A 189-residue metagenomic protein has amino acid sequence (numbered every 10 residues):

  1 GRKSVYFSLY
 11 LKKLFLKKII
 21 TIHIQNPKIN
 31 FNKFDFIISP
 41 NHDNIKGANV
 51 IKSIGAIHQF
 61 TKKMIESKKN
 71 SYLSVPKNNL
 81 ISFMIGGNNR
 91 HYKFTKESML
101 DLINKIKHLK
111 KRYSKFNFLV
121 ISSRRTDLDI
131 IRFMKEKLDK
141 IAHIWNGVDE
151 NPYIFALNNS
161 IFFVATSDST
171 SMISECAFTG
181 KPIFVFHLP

Functional and structural regions predicted by a protein language model:
G1-F31: Extended catalytic core of nucleotide-activated donor transferases of GT-like folds
L16-I20, S114-F116, G180-P182: A short helix->loop->beta-strand "cap" motif at the edges of active sites that frequently abuts
I19-I24, K140-W145, P182-L188: Short hydrophobic/aromatic-enriched beta-strand-loop microsegments
F31-T95: A nucleotide-sugar donor-handling region in carbohydrate enzymes
N88-S122, T126: Conserved catalytic-core segment of nucleotide-activated headgroup transferases in glycan assembly
K115-E150: Catalytic donor nucleotide-activated moiety binding site of glycosyltransferases and closely related
Y153-P189: A donor-sugar binding/catalytic signature common to diverse glycosyltransferases and related nucleotide-sugar
